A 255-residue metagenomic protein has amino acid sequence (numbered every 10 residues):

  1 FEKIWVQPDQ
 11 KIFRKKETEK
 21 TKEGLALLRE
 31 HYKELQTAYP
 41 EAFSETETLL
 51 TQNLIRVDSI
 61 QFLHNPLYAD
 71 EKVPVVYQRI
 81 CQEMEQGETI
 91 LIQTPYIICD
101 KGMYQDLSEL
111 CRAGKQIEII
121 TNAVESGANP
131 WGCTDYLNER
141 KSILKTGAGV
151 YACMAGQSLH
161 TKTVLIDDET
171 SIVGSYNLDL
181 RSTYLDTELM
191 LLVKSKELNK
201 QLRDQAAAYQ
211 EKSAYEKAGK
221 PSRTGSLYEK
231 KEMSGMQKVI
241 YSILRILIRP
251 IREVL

Functional and structural regions predicted by a protein language model:
F1-L255: Charged, low-complexity intrinsically disordered terminal segments
